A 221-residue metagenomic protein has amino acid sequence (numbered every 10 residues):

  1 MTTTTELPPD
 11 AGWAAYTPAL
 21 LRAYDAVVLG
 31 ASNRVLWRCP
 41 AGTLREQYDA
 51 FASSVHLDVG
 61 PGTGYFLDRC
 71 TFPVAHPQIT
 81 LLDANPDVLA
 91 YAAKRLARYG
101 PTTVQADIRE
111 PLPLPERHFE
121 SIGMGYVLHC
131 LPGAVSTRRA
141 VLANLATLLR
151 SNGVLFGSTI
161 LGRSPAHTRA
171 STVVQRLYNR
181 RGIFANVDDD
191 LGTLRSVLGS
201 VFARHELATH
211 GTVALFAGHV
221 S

Functional and structural regions predicted by a protein language model:
M1-F51, Y65: Conserved class I S-adenosyl-L-methionine
V55-P111: Class I SAM-dependent methyltransferase SAM/SAH-binding core
L112-I122: A short acidic, Gly/Pro-enriched loop at the edge of an enzyme's catalytic core that lines a small-molecule cofactor
G125-H129: Residues lining the SAM
L131-N144: A short, conserved alpha-helix within the catalytic core of class I
L149-L155: Short glycine-dipeptide loop
F156-L207: C-terminal alpha-helical "lid/dimerization" subdomain adjacent to the S-adenosyl-L-methionine
S200-S221: Core SAM-dependent methyltransferase catalytic element
